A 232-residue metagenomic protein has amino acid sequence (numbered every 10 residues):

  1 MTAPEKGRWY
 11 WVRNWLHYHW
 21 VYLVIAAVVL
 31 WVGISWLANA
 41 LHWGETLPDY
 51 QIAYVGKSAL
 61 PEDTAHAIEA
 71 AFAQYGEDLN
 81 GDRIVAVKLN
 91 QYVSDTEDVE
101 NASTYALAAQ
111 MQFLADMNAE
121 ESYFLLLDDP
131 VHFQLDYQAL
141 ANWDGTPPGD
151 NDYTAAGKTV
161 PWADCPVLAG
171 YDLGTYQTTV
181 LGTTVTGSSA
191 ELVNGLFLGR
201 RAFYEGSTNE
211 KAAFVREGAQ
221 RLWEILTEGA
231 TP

Functional and structural regions predicted by a protein language model:
M1-N14: N-terminal Lys/Arg-rich, disordered targeting/topogenic segments
Y18-A40: Hydrophobic membrane-insertion alpha-helices, especially the h-region of bacterial N-terminal signal peptides
P48-S58: Short, well-ordered beta-strand elements
G56-A59, T96-T104, A202-A213: Second-shell loop/turn segments in exported
S58-E62, V131-Q134: Short acidic, S/G/P-rich loop/turn micro-motifs used as interaction or catalytic elements
A59-F124: Extracytoplasmic/periplasmic/luminal assembly and interaction segments in envelope/secretory/respiratory proteins
A102-Y171: Extracytoplasmic "Venus flytrap"/periplasmic binding protein-like
D172-P232: Bilobed periplasmic-binding protein/Venus flytrap-like ligand-binding cleft at the lobe interface of extracytoplasmic
